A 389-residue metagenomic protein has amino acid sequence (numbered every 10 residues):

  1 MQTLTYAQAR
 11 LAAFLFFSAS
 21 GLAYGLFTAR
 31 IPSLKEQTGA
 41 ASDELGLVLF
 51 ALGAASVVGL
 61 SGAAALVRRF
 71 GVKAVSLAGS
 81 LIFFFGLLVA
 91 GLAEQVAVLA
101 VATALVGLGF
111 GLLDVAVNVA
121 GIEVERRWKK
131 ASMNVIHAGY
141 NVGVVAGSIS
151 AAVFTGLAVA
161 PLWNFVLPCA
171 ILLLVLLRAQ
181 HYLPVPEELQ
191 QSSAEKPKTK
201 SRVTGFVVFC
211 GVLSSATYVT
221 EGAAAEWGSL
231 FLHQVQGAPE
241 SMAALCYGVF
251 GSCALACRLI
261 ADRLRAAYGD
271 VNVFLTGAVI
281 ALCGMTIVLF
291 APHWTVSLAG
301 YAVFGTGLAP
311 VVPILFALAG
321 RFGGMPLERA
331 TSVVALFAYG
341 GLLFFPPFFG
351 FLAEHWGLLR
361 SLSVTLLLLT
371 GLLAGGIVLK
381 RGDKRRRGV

Functional and structural regions predicted by a protein language model:
A29-D43, E226-M242: Short amphipathic helix-loop junctions that connect adjacent transmembrane helices in Major Facilitator Superfamily/SLC
G39, G71, L92-A97, G237 (+1 more regions): Helix-breaking motifs and short loop linkers at transmembrane-helix boundaries and internal kinks in secondary membrane
G53-A54, N141-A146, G251-S252, A256 (+1 more regions): Short hydrophobic/small-residue motifs within alpha-helical transmembrane segments of multi-pass transporter-like
G59-G71, T155, C257-G269, A353-E354: Helix-to-loop junctions at the C-terminal end of transmembrane segments in multipass secondary transporters
K73-S76, F274: Primarily marks hydrophobic transmembrane alpha-helices of the MFS/SLC 12-helix fold
T103-G139: Cytoplasmic helix-loop-helix junction between adjacent transmembrane helices in 12-TM secondary transporters
I136-P184: Helix-loop-helix hairpin linking two adjacent transmembrane segments in secondary transporters
Y268-L315: C-terminal transmembrane helical hairpin of 12-TM major facilitator-type secondary transporters
